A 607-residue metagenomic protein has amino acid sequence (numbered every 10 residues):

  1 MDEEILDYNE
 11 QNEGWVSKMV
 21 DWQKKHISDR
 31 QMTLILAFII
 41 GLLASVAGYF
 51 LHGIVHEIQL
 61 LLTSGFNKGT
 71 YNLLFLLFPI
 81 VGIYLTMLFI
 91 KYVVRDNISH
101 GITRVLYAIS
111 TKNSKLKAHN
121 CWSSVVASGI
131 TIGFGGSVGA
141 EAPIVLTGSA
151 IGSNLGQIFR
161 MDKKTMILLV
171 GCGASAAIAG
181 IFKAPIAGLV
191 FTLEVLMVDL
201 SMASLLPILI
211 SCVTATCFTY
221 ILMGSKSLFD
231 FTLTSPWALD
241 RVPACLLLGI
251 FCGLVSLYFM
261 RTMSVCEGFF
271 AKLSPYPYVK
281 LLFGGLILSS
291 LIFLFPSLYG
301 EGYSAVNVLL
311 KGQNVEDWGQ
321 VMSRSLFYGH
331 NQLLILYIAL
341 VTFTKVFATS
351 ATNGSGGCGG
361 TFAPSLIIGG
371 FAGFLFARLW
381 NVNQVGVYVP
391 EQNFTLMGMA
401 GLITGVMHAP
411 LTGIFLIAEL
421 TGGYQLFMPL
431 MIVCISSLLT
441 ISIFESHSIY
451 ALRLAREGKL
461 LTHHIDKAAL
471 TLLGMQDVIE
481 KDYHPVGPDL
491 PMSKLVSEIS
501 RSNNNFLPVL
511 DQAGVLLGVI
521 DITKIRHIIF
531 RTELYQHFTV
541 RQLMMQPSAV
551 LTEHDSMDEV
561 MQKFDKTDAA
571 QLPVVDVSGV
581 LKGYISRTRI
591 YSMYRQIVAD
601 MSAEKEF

Functional and structural regions predicted by a protein language model:
M1-L472, Q476-D482, V486-L507, D511-L517 (+2 more regions): Alpha-helical transmembrane segments and immediately membrane-proximal extracytoplasmic
S211, V433, E480, I522 (+3 more regions): ATP/adenylate-binding site constellation spanning eukaryotic-like Ser/Thr protein kinases, ABC-transporter
L411, L581-K582: Short hydrophobic/glycine-rich mini-motifs in sensory/regulatory modules that couple input to downstream signaling
E457, M601-F607: Post-kinase regulatory C-tail/linker adjacent to protein kinase catalytic domains
D482-V486, Q542, P547-V550: Structural signal for short hydrophobic segments within the conserved structured cores of catalytic domains across
V486-N503, L510, I529-T532, Q536 (+2 more regions): The conserved cystathionine-beta-synthase
L517-I525, G583-Y591: Short hydrophobic beta-strand motif reused across regulatory alpha/beta modules
